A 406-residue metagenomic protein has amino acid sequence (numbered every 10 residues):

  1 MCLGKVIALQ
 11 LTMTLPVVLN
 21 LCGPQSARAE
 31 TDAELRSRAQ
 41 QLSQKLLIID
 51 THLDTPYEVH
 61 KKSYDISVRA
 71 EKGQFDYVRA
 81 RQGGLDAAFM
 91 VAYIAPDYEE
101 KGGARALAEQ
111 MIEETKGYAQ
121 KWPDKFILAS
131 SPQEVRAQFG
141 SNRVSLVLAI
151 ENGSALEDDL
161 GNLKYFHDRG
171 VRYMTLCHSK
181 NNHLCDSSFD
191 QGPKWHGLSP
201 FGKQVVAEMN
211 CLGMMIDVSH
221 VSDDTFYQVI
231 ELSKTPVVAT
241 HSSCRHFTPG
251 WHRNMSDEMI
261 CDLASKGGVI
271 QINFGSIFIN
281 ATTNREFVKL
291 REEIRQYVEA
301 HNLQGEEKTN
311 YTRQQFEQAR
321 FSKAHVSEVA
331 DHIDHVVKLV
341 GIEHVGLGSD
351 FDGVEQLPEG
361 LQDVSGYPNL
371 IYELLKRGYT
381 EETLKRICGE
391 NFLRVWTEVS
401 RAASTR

Functional and structural regions predicted by a protein language model:
M1-G4: N-terminal secretory signal peptides that target proteins for export/translocation
A8-N20: Bacterial N-terminal signal peptides
S26-H196, R245, P249-R406: N-terminal hydrophobic targeting/anchoring segments and the immediately downstream early-domain regions of hydrolases
K62, D159-L163, T225-T235: Distinct, well-ordered alpha-helical segments
G197-N210, V229-V237: Alpha-helix-loop-beta-strand connector modules within alpha/beta enzyme cores
V205-V218, S222-Q228, M259-S265, H335: Substrate-binding cleft of carbohydrate-active enzyme catalytic domains
H241: Conserved active-site aspartate in kinases
